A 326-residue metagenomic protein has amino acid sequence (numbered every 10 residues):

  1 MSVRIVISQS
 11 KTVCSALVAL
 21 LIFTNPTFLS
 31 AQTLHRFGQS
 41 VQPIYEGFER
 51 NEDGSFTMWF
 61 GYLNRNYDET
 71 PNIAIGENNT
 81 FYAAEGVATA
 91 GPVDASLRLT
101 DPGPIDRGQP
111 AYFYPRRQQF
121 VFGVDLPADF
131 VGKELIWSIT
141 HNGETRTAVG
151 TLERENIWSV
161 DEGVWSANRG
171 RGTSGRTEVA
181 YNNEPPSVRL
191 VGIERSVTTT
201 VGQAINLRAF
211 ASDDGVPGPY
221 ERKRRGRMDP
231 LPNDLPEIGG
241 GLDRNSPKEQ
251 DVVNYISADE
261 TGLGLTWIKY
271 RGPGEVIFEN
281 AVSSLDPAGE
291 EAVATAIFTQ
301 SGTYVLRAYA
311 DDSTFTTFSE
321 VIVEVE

Functional and structural regions predicted by a protein language model:
R50, V293-Q300: Residue-level recognition of secondary-structure-to-loop junctions
R50-N51, V197-I205: Short, solvent-exposed loop/linker segments at the N-terminal edge of repeated beta-sheet extracellular domains
G54, A128-K133, G202-Q203, F298-V305: Short tyrosine-centred short linear motifs in exposed loops/low-complexity segments
G108-P110, R227-A294: Low-complexity "stalk/linker" and mucin-like segments enriched in Ser/Thr/Pro/Ala/Gly
N156-R195, P217: Proline-centered linker/hinge motifs at extracellular inter-domain junctions
D311-F315: Short, solvent-exposed loop/turn segments at the edges of extracellular beta-sandwich modules
T317-V325: C-terminal edge beta-strand
